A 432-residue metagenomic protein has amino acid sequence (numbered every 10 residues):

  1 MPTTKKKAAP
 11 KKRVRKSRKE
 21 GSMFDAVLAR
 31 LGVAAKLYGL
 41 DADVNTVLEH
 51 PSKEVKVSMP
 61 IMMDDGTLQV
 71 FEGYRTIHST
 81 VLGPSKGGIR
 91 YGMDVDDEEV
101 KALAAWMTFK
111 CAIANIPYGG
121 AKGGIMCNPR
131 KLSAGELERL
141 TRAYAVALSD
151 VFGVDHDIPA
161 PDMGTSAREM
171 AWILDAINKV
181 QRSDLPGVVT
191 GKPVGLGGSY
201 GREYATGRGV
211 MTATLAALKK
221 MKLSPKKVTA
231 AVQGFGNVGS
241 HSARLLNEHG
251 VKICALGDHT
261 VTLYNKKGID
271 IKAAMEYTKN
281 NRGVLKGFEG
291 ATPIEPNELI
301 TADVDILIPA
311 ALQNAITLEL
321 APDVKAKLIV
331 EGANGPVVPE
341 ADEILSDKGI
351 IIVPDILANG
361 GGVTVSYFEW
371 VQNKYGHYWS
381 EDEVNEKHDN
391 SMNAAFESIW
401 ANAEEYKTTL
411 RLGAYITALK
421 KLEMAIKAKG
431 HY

Functional and structural regions predicted by a protein language model:
M1-R18: Polybasic, lysine-enriched low-complexity intrinsically disordered terminal tails
S17-S22, A217, P322-Y432: Adenosine-phosphate binding glycine-rich loop
S17-S58: Short, Gly/Pro- and small/polar-rich lid/capping loops
V57-P129: Glycine-rich, N-terminal phosphate-binding loop and its surrounding beta-alpha-beta segment
G92, A112-K226: Glycine/serine-rich phosphate-binding loop and adjoining beta1-alpha1 elements at the start of nucleotide-handling
T190-P193, G198-T301: Glycine-rich phosphate/diphosphate-binding loop of Rossmann-like nucleotide-binding domains
V261-I352: Rossmann-like adenosine-cofactor binding region
